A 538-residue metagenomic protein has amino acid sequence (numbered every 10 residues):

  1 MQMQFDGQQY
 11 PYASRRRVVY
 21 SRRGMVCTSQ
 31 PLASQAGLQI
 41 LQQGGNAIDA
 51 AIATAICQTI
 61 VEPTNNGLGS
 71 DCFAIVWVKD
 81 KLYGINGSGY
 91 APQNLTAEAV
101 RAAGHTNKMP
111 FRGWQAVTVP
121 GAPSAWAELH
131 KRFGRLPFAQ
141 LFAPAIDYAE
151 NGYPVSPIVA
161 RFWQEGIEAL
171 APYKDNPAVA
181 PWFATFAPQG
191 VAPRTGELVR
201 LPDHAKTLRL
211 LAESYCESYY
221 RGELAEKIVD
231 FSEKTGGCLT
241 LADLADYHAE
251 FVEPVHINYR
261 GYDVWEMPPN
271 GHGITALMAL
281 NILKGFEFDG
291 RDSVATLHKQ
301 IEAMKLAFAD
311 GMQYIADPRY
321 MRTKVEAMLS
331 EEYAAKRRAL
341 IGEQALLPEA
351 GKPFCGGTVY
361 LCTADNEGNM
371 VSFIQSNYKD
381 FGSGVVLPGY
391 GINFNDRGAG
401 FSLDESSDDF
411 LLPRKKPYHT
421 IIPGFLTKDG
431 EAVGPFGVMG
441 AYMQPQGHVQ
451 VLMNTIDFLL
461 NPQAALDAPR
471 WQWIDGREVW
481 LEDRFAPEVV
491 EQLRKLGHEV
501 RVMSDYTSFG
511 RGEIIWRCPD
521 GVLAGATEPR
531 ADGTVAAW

Functional and structural regions predicted by a protein language model:
M1-Q35, Q39, A47-R221, A225-G271 (+3 more regions): Noncatalytic scaffold domains of N-terminal-nucleophile
M3-D6, E287-N377, G389-Y390, R397 (+1 more regions): Internal maturation/activation junctions in enzymes
I60-W77, K81-N86, C238-T240, N369-G434 (+2 more regions): Active-site rim segments in enzyme catalytic domains, especially the processed small/beta chain of N-terminal
N66, S70-V78, V359-A364, P423-F425 (+2 more regions): Short beta-strand scaffold segments in enzyme catalytic cores
A178, G273-F288, L426-D429, V433-G434 (+1 more regions): M16/insulysin-pitrilysin zinc metalloprotease superfamily fold
F251, C355-T358, H419-I421: Short, small/polar residue-rich loop motifs at catalytic or cofactor-binding pockets
W265-G273, T358-C362, I374-V385, V438-P445: Glycine-rich phosphate/pyrophosphate-binding beta-alpha loops
E367, K415, H448, D457-T507: Extended C-terminal subregions enriched in glycine
